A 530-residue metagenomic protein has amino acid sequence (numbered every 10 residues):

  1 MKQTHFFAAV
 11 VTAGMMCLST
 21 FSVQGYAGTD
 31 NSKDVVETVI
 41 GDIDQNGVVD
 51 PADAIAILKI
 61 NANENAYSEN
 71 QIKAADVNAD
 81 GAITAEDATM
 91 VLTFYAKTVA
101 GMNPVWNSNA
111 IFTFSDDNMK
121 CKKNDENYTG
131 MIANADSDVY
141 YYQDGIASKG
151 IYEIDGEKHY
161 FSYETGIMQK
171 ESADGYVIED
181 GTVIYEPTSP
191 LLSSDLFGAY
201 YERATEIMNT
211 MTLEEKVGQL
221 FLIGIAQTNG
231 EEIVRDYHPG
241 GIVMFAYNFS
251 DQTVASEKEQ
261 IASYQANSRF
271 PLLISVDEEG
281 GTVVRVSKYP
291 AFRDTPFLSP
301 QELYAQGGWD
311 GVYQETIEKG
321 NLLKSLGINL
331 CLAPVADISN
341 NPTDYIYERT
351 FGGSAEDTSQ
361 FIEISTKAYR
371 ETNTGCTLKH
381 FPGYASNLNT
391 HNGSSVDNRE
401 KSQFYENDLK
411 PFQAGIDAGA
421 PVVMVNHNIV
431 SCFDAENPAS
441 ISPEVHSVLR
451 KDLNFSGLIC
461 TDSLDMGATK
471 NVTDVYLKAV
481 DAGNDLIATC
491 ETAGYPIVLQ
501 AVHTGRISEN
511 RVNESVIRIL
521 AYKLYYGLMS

Functional and structural regions predicted by a protein language model:
M1-F6: Positively charged n-region of N-terminal signal peptides that target proteins for export
F7, T12, S19-I40, N46-A52 (+7 more regions): Extracellular adhesion/carbohydrate-binding repeat motifs centered on closely spaced tryptophans
D42-Q45, V77-A79, L191-D195, I207 (+9 more regions): Second-shell loop/turn segments in exported
S189-I274, E278-K288: N-terminal hydrophobic targeting/anchoring segments and the immediately downstream early-domain regions of hydrolases
T212, I242, Q252-A266, L272 (+5 more regions): Second-shell residues forming the walls of enzyme active-site clefts
G224-D236, V312-L322, F404-A414, N471-K478: Short, acidic/polar
I225-N229, V276-Y289, N329-S339, L378-Y384 (+1 more regions): Short glycine-enriched loops at secondary-structure junctions
P296-I362, T366, R370: A substrate-binding/cap region within the structured catalytic cores of diverse enzymes
